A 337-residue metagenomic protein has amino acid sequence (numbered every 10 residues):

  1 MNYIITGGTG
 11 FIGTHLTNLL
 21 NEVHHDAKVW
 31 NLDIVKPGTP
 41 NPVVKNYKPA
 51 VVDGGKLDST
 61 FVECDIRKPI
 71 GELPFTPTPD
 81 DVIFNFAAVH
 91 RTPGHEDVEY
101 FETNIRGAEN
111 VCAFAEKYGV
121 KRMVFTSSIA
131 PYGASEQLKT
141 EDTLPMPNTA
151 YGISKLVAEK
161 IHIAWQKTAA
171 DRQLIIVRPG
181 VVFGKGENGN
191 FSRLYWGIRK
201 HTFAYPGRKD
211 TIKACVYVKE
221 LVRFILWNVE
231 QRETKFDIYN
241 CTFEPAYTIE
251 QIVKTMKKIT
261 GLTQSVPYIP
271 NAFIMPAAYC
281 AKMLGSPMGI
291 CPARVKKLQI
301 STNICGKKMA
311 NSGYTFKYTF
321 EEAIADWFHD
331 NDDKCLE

Functional and structural regions predicted by a protein language model:
Y3-V23: N-terminal Rossmann NAD(P)H-binding glycine-rich loop of SDR-like oxidoreductase domains
T60-R106, N110, F114, Y132: NAD(P)H-binding glycine-rich loop region in Rossmannoid oxidoreductase-like domains and their noncatalytic homologs
E99-N110, P145, T149, I153-S154 (+1 more regions): Glycine-rich NAD(P)-binding loop of the Rossmann-fold in SDR/ketoreductase-type enzymes
N110-A150, A170, I175: Conserved Rossmann-fold NAD(P)-dependent oxidoreductase catalytic core, especially the SDR/UDP-sugar
K160-K185: Conserved beta-loop-beta element that borders a ligand/cofactor-binding pocket
E187-R193, G207-V229, F236-N240: Substrate-positioning beta->alpha
W227-I290, A325-E337: Mid/C-terminal beta-alpha module of Rossmann-like enzyme folds, strongest in SDR-family dehydrogenases/epimerases
S265, G289-E337: C-terminal amphipathic/interface module of NAD(P)-dependent oxidoreductases and related NAD-binding regulators
